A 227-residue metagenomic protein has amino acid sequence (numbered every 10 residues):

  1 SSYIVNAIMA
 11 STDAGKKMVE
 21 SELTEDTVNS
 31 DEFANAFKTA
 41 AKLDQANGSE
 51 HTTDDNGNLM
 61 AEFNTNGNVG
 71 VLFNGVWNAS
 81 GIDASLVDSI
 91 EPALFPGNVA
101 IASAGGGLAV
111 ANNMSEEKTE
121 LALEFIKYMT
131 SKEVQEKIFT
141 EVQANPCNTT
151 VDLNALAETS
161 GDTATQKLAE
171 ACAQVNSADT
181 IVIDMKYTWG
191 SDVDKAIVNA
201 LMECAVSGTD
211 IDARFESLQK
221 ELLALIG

Functional and structural regions predicted by a protein language model:
S1-E25, V69: Extracytoplasmic/periplasmic solute-binding protein
E22-T53: Glycine-centered hinge/linker elements that transmit conformational signals in sensory and ligand-binding systems
E50-T65: Short helix-initiation/N-cap motifs at beta->coil->alpha
N56, F73-S80: Beta->alpha turn/N-cap motifs
A61, N78-S85, L223: Pocket-flanking alpha-helical
T65-N74: Alpha-to-beta junction loops
A84-N145: Extracytoplasmic/periplasmic substrate-recognition and gating elements
A102, Q166-E221: C-terminal capping/gating helix-and-loop segments adjacent to ligand/active sites or protein-protein/ligand interfaces
